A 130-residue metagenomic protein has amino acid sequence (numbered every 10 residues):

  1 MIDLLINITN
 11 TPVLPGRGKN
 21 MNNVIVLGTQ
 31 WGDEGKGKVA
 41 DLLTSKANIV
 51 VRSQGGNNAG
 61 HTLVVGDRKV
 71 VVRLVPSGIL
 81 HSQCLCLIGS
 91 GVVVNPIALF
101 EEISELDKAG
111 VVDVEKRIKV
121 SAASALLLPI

Functional and structural regions predicted by a protein language model:
L5-N20: Short, Lys/Arg-enriched N-terminal segments with co-localized hydrophobic residues within the first ~10-30 amino acids
G16-I130: Non-transmembrane, aqueous-exposed alpha-helical and coiled segments at domain scale
